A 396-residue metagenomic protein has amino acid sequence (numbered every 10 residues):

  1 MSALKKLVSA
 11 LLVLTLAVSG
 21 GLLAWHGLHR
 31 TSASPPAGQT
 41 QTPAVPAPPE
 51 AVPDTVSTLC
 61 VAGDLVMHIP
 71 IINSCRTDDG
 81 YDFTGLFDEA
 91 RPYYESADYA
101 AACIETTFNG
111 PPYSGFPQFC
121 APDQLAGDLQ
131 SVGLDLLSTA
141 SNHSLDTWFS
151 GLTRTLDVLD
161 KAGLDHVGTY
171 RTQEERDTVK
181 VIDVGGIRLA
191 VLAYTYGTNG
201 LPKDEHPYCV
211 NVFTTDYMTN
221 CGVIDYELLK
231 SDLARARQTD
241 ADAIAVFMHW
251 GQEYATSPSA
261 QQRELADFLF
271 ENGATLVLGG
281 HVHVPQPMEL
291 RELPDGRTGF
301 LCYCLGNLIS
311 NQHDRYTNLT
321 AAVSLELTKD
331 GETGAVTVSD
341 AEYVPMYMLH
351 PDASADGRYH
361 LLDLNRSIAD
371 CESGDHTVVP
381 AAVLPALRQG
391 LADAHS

Functional and structural regions predicted by a protein language model:
M1-V8: Short, low-complexity patches enriched in S/T/P/G
S9-S396: Acidic, metal/ion-coordinating pockets
